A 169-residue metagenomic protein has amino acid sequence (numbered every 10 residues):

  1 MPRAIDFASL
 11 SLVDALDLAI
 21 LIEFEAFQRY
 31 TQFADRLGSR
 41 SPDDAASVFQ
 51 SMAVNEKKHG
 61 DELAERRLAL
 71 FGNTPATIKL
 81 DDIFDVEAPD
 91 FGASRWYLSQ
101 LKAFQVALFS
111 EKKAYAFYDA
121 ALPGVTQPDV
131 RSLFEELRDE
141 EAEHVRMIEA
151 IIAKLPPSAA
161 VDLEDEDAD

Functional and structural regions predicted by a protein language model:
P2, E65-L101, A160-D169: Carboxylate-rich helix-loop segments that flank metal/cofactor sites and access channels in metalloenzymes
A4-S9, A26-S51, A114-V130: Helix-loop segments that flank and shape redox-cofactor active sites
S11-L21, R40-E62, Q100-F104, P128-E143: Alpha-helical scaffold segments that form or flank carboxylate-/histidine-based iron centers
L16, E23, F27-Y30, A34 (+5 more regions): Non-transmembrane amphipathic alpha-helical segments
T31-A34, G38, A64-R67, F71 (+4 more regions): A structural signal for long alpha-helical coiled-coils and helix-turn connectors that form the cytosolic signaling
D44-D82, H144, I148-L155: Conserved alpha-helical segments that form or flank metal/cofactor-binding pockets of metalloenzymes
V86-L122: Short, solvent-exposed interaction modules
A114-D167: Preference for long, well-ordered alpha-helical segments
